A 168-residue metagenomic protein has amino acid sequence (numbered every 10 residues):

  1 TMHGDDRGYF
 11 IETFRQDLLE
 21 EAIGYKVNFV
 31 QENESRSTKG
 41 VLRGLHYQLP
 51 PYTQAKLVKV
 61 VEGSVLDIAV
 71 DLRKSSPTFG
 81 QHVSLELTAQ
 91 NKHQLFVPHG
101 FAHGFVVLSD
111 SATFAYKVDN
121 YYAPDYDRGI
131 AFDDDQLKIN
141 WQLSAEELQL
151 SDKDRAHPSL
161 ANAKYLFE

Functional and structural regions predicted by a protein language model:
T1-Q90, S109-S111, V118-E168: Non-catalytic, conserved peripheral segments adjacent to functional cores
L95, H103-L108: Short beta-strand His + acidic residue motifs that chelate non-heme Fe in jelly-roll/DSBH and cupin folds
